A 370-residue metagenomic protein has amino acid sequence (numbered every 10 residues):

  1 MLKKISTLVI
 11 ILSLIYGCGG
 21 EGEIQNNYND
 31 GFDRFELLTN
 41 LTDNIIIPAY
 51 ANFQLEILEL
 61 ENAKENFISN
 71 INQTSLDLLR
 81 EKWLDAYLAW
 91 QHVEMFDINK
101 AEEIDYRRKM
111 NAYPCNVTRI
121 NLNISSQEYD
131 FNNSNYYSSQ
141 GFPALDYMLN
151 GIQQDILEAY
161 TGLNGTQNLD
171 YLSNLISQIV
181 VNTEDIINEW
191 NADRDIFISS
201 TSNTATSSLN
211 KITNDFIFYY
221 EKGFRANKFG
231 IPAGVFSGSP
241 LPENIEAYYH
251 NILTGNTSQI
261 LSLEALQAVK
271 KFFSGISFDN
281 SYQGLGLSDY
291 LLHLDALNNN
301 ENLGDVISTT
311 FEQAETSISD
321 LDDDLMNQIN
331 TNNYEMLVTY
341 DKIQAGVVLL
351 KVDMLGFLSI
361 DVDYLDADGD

Functional and structural regions predicted by a protein language model:
M1-K4: Positively charged n-region of N-terminal signal peptides that target proteins for export
S6-I10: Sec-dependent N-terminal signal peptides
L14-G17: C-terminal motif of bacterial Sec signal peptides marking the signal peptidase cleavage site
G20: Short, conserved catalytic or interaction motifs in soluble domains
Q25-D370: Mature extracytoplasmic or organellar-lumen-exposed domains after removal of signal/transit peptides
